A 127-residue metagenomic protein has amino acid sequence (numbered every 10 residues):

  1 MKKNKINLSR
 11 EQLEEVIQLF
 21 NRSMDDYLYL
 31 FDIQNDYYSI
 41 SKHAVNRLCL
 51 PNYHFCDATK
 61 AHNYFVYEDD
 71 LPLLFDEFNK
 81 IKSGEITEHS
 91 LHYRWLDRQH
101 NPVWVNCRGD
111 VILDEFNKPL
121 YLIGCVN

Functional and structural regions predicted by a protein language model:
M1-E14, N127: PAS-associated C-terminal cap
K2-K3, L50-I123: PAS-family sensory domains
S9-N63: PAS-family sensory domain signal
D32, V126-N127: Conserved acidic
Y37-K42, K118-G124: Short, well-ordered strand-loop elements centered on a beta-strand within folded domains, enriched for acidic residues
